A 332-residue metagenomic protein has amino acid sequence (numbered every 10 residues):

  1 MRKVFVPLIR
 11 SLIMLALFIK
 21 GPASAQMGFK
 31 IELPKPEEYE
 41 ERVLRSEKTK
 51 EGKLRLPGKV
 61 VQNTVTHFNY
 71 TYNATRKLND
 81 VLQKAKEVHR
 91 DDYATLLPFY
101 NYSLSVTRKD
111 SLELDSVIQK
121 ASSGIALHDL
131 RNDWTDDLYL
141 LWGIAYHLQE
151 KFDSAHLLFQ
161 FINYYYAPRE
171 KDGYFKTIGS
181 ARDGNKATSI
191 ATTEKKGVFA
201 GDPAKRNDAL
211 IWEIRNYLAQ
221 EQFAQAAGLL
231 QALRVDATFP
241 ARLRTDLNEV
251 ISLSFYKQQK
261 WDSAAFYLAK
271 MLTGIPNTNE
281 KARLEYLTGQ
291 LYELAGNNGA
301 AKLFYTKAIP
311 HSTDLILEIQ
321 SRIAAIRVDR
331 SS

Functional and structural regions predicted by a protein language model:
R2-L12: Bacterial N-terminal signal peptides that target proteins for export
R10-K20: Bacterial N-terminal signal peptides
A25-S332: Acidic, polar-rich low-complexity tracts and alpha-helical solenoid repeat scaffolds
